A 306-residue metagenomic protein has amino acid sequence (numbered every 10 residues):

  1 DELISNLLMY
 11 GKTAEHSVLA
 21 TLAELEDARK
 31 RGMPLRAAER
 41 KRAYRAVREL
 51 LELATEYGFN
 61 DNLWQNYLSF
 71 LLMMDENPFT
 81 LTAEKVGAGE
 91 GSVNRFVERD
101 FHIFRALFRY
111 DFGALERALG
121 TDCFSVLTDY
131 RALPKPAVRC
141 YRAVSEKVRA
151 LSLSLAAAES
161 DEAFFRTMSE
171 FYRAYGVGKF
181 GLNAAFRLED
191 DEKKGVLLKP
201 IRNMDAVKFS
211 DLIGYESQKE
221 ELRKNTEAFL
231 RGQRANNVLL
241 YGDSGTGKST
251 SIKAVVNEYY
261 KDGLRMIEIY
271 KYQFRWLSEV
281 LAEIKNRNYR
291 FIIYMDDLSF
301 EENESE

Functional and structural regions predicted by a protein language model:
D1-I213, S217: AAA+ P-loop ATPase mechanoenzymes
S169-A174, S210-I213, E221, E227-A228 (+2 more regions): Long, positively charged binding patches that form subdomain-scale interaction surfaces for polyanionic ligands
M204-L239: Pre-Walker A (pre-P-loop) alpha-helix and adjacent loop at the N terminus of AAA/AAA+ ATPase modules, a conserved
G214-Q218, K248, Q273: Phosphate/oxyanion-binding active-site loops and adjacent basic polyanion-contact surfaces
G232-I252: Walker A/P-loop nucleotide-binding motif
K248, E302-N303: Switch/connector loops and helix/strand junctions flanking conserved nucleotide-binding motifs in nucleotide-processing
N257-F291, L298-E302: AAA+/P-loop NTPase substrate/partner-engagement loops
E306: Substrate-engagement module of ASCE P-loop NTPases
